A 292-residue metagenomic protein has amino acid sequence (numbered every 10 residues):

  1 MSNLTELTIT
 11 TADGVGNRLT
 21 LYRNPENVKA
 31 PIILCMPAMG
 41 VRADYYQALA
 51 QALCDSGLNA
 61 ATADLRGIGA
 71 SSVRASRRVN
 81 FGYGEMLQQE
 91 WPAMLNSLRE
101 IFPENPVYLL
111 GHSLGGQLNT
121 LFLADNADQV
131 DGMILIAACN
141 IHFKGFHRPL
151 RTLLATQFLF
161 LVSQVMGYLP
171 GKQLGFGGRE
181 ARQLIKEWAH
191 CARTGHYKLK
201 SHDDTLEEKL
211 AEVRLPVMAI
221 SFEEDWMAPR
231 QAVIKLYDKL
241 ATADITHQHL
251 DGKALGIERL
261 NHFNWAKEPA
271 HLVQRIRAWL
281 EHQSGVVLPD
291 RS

Functional and structural regions predicted by a protein language model:
M1-R23: N-terminal cap/lid segment of alpha/beta-hydrolase-fold proteins
A38-V41: Active-site glycine-rich loops that stabilize anionic/oxyanionic intermediates across multiple enzyme folds
A43-Y45, A50-S76: Conserved alpha/beta-hydrolase
N80-E100: Alpha/beta-hydrolase active-site loop
L110-H196: Alpha/beta-hydrolase-fold enzymes
V213, A219-S221: Short beta-strand/loop motif that positions the catalytic acidic residue of the alpha/beta-hydrolase fold
P229-K239: Short alpha-helix in the alpha/beta-hydrolase fold that links the catalytic acid
Q248-S292: Catalytic active-site module of serine/aspartate enzymes centered on a nucleophile-bearing elbow/loop
